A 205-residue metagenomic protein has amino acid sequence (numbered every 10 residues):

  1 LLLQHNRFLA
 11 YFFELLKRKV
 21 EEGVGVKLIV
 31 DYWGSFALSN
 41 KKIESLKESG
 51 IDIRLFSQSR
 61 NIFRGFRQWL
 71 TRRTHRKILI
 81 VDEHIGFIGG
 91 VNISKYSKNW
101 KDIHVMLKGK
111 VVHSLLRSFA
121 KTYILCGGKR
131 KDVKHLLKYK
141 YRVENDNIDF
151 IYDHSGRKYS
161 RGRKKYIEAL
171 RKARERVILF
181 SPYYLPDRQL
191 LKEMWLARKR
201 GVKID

Functional and structural regions predicted by a protein language model:
L1-D205: Charged, low-complexity intrinsically disordered terminal segments
